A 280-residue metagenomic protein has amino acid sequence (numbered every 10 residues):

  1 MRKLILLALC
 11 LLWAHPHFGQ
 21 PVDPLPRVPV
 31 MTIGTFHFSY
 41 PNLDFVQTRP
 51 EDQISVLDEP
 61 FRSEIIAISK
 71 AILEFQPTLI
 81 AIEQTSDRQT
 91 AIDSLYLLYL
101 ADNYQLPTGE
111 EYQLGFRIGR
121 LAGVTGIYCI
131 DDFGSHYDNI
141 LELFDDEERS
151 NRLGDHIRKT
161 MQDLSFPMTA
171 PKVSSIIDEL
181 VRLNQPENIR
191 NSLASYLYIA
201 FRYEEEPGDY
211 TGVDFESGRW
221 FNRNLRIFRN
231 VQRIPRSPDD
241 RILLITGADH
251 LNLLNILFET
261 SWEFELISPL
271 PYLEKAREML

Functional and structural regions predicted by a protein language model:
M1-P24: Bacterial Sec-dependent N-terminal signal peptides
V22-F36, D44: N-terminal regions that are enriched for targeting/export leaders and immediately downstream pro/stem segments
S39-P41, R88-I92, H136-N139, L251-L254: Short catalytic/ligand-binding loop motif for oxyanion handling, primarily in non-cytosolic enzymes, centered on
S39-P60: Acidic/histidine-rich helix-loop elements that form or flank divalent-metal/phosphate-binding sites at the catalytic
L57-S69, Y99-A101: N-terminal post-signal-peptidase region of extra-cytosolic proteins
I72, Q76-I82: Proline-aspartate-enriched helix->loop->beta-strand connector
A91-I234: Hydrophobic, often amphipathic alpha-helical segments used for membrane interaction and targeting
E216-L280: A cross-kingdom marker for long, charged
